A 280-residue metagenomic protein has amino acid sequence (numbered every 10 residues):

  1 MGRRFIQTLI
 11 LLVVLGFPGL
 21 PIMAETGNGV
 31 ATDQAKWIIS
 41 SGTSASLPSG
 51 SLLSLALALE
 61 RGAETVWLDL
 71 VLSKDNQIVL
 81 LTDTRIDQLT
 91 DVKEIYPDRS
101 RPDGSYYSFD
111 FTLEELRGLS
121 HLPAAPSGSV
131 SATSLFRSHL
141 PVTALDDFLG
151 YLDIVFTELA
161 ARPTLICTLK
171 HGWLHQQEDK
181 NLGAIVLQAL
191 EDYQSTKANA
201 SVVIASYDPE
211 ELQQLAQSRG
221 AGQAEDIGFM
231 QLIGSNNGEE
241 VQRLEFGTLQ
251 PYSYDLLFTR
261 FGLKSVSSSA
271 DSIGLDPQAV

Functional and structural regions predicted by a protein language model:
M1-L9: Bacterial N-terminal signal peptides that target proteins for export
T8-P18: Bacterial N-terminal signal peptides
L20-V280: Phosphate-group recognition and catalysis centered on beta-loop-alpha active-site segments
